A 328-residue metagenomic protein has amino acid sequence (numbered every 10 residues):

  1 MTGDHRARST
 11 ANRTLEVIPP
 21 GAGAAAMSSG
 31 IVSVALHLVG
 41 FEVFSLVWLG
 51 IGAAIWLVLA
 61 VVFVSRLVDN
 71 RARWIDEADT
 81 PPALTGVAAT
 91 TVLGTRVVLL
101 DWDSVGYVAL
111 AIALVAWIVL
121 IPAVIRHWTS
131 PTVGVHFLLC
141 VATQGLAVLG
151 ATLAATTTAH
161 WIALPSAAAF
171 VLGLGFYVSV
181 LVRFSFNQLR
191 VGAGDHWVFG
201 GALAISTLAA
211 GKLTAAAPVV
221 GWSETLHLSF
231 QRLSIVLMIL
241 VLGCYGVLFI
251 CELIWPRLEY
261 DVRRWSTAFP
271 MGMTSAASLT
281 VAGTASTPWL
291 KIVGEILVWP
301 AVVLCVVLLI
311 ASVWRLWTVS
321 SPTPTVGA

Functional and structural regions predicted by a protein language model:
G3-S33, V68-T95, L110, R126-A151 (+5 more regions): Juxtamembrane helix-loop boundaries in multi-pass membrane proteins
M27, G52, A60-V62, V241-F249 (+1 more regions): C-terminal functional regions that serve as terminal interaction/effector modules
V34-L46, T95-V105, G150-P165, G211-F230 (+1 more regions): Helix-coil boundary and interhelical linker segments in multi-pass alpha-helical membrane proteins
G40-Y107: Membrane helical hairpin/interfacial module
S45-V58, W102-I118, W161-F176, Q231-L242 (+1 more regions): Structural signature of hydrophobic alpha-helical transmembrane segments
V119-V124, L149-T152, F176-S185, L208-T214 (+1 more regions): Alpha-helical transmembrane segments in multipass membrane proteins, preferentially the mid-helix core
T143-L189: Loop-centered beta-sheet repeat module
F176-Q231: Aromatic-anchored, glycine/proline-accented short structural segments that stabilize local strand-turns or short
